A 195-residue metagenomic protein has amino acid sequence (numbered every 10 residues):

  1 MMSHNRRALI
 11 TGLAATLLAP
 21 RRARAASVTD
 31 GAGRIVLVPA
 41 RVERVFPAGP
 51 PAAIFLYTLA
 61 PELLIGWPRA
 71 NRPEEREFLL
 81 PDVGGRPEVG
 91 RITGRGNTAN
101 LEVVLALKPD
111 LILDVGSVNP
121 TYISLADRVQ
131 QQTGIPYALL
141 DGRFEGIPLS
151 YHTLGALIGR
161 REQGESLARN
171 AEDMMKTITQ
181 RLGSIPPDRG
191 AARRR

Functional and structural regions predicted by a protein language model:
M1-H4, L17: Secretory targeting signals
A8-A25: N-terminal export signals
R21-L37, V45: C-terminal segment of N-terminal export signals and the immediately downstream linker at the start of the mature
A26, E43-F46, I65-P68, G190-A192: Short, well-ordered beta-strand elements
A26-V28, I35, L111, S124-R195: Extracytoplasmic substrate-binding proteins
P39-P51, L59: Exposed, low-complexity coil/turn segments of extracytoplasmic
A48, W67, V115, D141 (+1 more regions): Conserved residues at the C-terminal ends of beta-strands
A52-L107, L111-P120: A short, structured surface patch at a secondary-structure boundary
